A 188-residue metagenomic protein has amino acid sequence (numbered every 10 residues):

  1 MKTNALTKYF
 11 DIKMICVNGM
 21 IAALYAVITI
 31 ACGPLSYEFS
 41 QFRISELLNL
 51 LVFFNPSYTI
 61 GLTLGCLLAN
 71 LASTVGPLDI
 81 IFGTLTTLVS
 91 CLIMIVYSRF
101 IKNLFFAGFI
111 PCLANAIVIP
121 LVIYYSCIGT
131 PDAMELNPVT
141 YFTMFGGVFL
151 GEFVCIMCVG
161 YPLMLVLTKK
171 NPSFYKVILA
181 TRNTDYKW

Functional and structural regions predicted by a protein language model:
M1-L24, C127, N171-L179, N183-W188: Membrane topogenic helices and adjacent juxtamembrane segments
K2-I60: Hydrophobic transmembrane alpha-helices
P34-F39, L68-T86, I95-W188: Membrane-embedded alpha-helical hairpins and interfacial helices in multi-pass inner-membrane proteins
S45-L48, L62-N70, V89-I93: Hydrophobic, membrane-inserted alpha-helices
V52-I60, G83-L92: Hydrophobic alpha-helical transmembrane segments
V52-T63, Y97-A107: Membrane-helix interface "capping/anchor" motifs
